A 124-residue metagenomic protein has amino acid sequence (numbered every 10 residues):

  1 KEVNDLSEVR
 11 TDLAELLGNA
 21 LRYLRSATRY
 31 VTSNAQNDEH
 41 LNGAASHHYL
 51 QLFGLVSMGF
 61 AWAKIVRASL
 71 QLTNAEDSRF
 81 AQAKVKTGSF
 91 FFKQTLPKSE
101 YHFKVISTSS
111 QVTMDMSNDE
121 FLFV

Functional and structural regions predicted by a protein language model:
E2-V124: C-terminal amphipathic alpha-helical interaction region
